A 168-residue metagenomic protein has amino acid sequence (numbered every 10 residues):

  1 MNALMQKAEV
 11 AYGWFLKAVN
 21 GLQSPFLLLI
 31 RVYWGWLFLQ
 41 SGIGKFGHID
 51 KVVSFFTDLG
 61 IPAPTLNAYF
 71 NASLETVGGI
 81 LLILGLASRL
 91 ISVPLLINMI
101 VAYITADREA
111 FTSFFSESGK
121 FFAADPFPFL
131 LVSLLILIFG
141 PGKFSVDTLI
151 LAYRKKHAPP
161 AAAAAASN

Functional and structural regions predicted by a protein language model:
M1-G47, T65-S73, V77, I83-N168: Extended, low-polarity transmembrane helix blocks
D50-P62, R89: Short juxtamembrane and helix-loop transition motifs at transmembrane-helix boundaries in membrane proteins
